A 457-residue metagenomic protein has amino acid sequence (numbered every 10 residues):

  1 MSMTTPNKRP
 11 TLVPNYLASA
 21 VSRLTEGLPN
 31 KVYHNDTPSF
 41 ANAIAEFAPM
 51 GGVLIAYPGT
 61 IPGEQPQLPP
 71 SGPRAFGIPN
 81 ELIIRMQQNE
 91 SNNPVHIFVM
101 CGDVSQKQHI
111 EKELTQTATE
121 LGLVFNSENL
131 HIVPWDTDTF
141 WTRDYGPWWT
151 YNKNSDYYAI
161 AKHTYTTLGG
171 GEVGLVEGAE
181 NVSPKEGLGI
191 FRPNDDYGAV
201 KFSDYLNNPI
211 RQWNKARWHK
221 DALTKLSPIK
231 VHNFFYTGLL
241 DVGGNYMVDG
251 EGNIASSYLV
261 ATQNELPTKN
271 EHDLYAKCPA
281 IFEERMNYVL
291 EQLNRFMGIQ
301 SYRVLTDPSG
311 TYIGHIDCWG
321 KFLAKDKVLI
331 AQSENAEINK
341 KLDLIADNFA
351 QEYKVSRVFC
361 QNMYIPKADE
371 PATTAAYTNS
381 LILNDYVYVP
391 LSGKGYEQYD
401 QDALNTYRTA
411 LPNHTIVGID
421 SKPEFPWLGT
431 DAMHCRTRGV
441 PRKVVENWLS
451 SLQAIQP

Functional and structural regions predicted by a protein language model:
S2-P457: The feature marks the mature, well-folded catalytic cores of soluble enzymes
